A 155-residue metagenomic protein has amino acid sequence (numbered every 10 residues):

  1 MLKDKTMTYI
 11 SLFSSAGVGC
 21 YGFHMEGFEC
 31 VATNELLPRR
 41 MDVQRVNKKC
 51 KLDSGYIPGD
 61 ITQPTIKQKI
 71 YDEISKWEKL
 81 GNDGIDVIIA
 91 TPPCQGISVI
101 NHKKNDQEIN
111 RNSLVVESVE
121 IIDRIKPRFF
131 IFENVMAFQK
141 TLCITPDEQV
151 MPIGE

Functional and structural regions predicted by a protein language model:
M1-E155: Conserved active-site and SAM-binding loop architecture of S-adenosyl-L-methionine-dependent nucleic-acid
